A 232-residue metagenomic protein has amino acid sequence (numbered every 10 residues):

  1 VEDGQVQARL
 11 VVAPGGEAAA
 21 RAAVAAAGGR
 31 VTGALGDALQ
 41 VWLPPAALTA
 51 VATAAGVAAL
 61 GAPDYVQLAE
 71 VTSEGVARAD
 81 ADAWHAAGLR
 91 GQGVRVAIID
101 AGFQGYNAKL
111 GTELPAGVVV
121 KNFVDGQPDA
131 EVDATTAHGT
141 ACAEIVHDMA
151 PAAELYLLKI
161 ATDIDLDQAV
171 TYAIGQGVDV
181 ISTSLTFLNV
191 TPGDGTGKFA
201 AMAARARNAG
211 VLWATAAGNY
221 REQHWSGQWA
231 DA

Functional and structural regions predicted by a protein language model:
V1-T136, I145-D148, E154: Autoinhibitory N-terminal propeptides
A137-A143, A153-A232: Substrate-binding/access-modulating region of protease and related hydrolase catalytic domains
